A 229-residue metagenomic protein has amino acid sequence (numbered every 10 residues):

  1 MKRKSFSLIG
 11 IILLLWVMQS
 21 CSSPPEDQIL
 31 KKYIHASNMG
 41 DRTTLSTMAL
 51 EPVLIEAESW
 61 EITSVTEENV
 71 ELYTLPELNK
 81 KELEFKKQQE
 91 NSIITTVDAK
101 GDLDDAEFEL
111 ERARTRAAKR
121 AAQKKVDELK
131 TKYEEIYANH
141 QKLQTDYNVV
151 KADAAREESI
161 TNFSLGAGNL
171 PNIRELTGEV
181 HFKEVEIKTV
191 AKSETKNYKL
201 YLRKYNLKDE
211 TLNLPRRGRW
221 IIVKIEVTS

Functional and structural regions predicted by a protein language model:
M1-Q19: Sec-dependent bacterial lipoprotein signal peptides
S22-P24: Bacterial signal peptide processing site
E26-L30: Nuclease catalytic cores
S37-N38: Hydrophobic/aromatic side-chain positions at a characteristic register within alpha-helices of tetratricopeptide repeats
D41-E56: Short, well-ordered alpha-helical segments enriched in acidic and aromatic residues
P52-E71: Short, charge-rich amphipathic alpha-helical segments embedded in non-transmembrane helical bundles/solenoids
Y73-E90: Alpha-helical linker/edge segments of TPR/alpha-solenoid repeat scaffolds and analogous pre-/post-domain helices
K87-S229: Exposed beta-sheet edge and beta->alpha loop/turn motif
